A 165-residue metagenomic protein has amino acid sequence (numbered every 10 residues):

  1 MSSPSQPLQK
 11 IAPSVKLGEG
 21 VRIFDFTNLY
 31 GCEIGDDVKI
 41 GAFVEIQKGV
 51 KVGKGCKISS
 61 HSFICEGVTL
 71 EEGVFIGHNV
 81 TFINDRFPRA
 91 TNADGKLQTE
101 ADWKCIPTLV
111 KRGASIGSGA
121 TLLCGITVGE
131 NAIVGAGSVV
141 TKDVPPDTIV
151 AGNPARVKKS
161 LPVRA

Functional and structural regions predicted by a protein language model:
S2-P13, D25-I126, N153-P154, K159-P162: Flexible, glycine/small-residue-enriched loop-and-beta-strand segment within the central core of proteins
I126-D143, D147-I149: C-terminal/domain-terminus segments
